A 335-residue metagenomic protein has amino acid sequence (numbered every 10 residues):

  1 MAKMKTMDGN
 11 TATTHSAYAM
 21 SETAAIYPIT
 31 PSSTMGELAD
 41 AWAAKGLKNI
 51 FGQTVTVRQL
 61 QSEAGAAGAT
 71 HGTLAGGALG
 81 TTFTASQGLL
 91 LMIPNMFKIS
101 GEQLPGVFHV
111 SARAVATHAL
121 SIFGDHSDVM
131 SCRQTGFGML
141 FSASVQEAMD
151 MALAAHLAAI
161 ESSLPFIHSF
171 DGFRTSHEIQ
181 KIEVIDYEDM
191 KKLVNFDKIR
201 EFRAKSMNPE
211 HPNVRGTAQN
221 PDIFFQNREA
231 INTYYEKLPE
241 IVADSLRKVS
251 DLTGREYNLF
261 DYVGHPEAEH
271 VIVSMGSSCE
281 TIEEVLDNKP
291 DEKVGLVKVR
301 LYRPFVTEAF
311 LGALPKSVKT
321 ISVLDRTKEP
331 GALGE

Functional and structural regions predicted by a protein language model:
M1-S131, G136, L153, F173: Thiamine diphosphate
D40-A43, F97-S100, H156-A158, E183-D186 (+2 more regions): Short, solvent-exposed amphipathic alpha-helical segments in soluble enzyme and RNA/protein-processing domains
F51-V55, F166-D261: Conformationally flexible catalytic loops at phosphate/diphosphate-handling active centers
F83, H109-S111, S142, S169 (+1 more regions): Generic beta-sheet signal
R113-A114, F170-H177, G276-S278, K328: Glycine-rich beta-alpha junction loops
I122-G172, F196: Conserved thiamine diphosphate
A143-S144, P165, Y187-K198, V323-L333: Phosphate/diphosphate-binding loops
R247-E335: Thiamine diphosphate
